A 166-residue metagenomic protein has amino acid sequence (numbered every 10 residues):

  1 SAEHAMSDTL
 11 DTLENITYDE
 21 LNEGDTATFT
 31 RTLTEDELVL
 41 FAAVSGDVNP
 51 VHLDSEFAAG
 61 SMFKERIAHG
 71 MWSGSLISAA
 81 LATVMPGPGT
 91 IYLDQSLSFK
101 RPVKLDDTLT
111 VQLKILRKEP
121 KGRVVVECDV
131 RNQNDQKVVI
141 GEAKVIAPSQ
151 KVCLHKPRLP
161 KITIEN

Functional and structural regions predicted by a protein language model:
S1-A5: Short, Lys/Arg-enriched N-terminal segments with co-localized hydrophobic residues within the first ~10-30 amino acids
M6-T9, L13-E23, V103-N166: HotDog/MaoC-like acyl-thioester-processing domains
S7-R66: Catalytic strand-loop segment that frames the active site of acyl-thioester-processing enzymes
T28-T32, S98, K144-I146: Generic structural detector for well-ordered beta-strands
A43-G46, A82-P86, Q133: Short, intrinsically disordered, mixed-charge
A59-A68, W72-I115: Hydrophobic beta-strand-centered segment that forms part of the acyl-chain substrate-binding groove
